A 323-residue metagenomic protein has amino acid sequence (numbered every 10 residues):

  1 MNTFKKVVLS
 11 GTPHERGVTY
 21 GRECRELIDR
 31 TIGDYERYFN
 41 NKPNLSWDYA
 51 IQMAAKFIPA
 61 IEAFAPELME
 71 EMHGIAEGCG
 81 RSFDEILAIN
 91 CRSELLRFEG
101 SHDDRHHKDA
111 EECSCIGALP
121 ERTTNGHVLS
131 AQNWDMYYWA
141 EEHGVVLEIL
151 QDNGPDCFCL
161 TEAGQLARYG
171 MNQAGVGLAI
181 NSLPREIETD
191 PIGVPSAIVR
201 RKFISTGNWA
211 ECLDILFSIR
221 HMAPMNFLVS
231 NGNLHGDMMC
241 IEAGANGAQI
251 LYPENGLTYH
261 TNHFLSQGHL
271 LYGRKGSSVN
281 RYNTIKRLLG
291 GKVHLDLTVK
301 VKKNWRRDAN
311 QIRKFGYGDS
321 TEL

Functional and structural regions predicted by a protein language model:
M1-E112, I204-L323: C-terminus-biased signal that marks the final domain/tail of proteins
R92-I198: Internal mixed beta-strand/loop scaffold within catalytic domains of large alpha/beta enzymes
R201: Mg2+-dependent prenyl diphosphate-binding active-site environment of isoprenoid biosynthetic enzymes
